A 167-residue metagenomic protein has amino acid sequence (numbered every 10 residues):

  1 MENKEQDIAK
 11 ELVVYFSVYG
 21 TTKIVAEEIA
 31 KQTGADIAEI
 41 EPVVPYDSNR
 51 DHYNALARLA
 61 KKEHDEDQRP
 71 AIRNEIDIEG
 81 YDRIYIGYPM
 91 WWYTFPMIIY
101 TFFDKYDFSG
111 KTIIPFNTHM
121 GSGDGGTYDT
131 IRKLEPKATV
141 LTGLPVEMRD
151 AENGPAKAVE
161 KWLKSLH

Functional and structural regions predicted by a protein language model:
M1-I86, Y93-F95, Y100, D104 (+1 more regions): N-terminal beta1-alpha1-beta2 submodule of the flavodoxin-like/Rossmannoid cofactor-binding fold
V13, I86, P115-N117, T142: Structural beta-sheet core signal
E39-E41, N117, L144-P145: Residue-level recognition of beta-strand->loop/alpha-helix junctions
Y46-R50, G125, D150-N153: Short, charged, surface-exposed secondary-structure boundary motifs
F108-T112, K137-A138: A short helix->loop->beta-strand "cap" motif at the edges of active sites that frequently abuts
N117-S122, M148: Short beta-alpha junction loops
G126-E135: Short, aromatic/basic amphipathic alpha-helical patches
T139, G143-H167: Glycine-rich phosphate/pyrophosphate-binding loop and the adjoining helix
